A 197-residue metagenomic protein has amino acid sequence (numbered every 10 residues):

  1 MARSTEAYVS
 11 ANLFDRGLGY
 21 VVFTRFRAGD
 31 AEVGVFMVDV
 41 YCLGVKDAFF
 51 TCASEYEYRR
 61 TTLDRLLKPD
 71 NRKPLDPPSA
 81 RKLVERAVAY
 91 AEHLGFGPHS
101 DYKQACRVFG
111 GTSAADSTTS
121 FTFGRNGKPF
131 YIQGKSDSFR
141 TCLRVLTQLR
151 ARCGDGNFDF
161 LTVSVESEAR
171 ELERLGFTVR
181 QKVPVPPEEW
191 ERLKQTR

Functional and structural regions predicted by a protein language model:
M1-R197: Non-catalytic terminal/accessory regions
